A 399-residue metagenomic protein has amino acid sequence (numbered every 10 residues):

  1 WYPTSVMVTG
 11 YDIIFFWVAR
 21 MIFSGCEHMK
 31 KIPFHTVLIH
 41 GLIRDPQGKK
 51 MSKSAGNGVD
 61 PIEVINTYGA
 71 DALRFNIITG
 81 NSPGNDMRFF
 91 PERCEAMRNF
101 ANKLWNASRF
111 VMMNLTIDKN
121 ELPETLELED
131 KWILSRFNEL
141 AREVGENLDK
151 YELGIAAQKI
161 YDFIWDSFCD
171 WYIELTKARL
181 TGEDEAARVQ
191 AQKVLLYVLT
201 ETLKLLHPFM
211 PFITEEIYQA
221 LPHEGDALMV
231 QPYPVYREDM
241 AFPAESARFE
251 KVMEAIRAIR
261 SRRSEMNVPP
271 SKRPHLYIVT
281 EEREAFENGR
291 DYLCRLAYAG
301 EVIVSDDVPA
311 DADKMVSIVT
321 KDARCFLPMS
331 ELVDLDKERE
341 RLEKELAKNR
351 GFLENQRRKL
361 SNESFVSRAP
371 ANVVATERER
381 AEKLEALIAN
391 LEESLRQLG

Functional and structural regions predicted by a protein language model:
P3-I13: The substrate-binding groove and active-site-proximal loops of carbohydrate-active enzymes, especially glycoside
E27-A70, N85-G399: Feature 926 captures the class I aminoacyl-tRNA synthetase adenylation module centered on the KMSKS loop
F75-N76, G80: Non-catalytic, structured segments within soluble enzyme domains
